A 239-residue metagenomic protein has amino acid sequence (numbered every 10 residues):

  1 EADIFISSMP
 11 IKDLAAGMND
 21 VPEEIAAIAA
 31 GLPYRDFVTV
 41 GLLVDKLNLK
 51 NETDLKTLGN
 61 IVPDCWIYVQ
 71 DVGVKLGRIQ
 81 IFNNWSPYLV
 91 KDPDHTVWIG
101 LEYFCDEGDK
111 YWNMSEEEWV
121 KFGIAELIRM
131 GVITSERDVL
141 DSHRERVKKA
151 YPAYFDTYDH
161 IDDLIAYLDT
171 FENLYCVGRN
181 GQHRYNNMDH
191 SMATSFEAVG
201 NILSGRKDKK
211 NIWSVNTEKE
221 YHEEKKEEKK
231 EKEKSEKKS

Functional and structural regions predicted by a protein language model:
E1-V132, Y167, K210-E220, E224 (+1 more regions): Mid-domain catalytic core of redox enzymes that form a hydrophobic substrate pocket/lid adjacent to a catalytic redox
Y68-V69, I81, R144-R146, C176: Structural signal for conserved beta-strand scaffold positions within catalytic alpha/beta enzyme cores
D106, K149-A150, G181-H183: Short Gly/Pro-enriched loop/turn and capping motifs at secondary-structure junctions
W112, A150-A153: Short, glycine/charged-rich beta-strand-loop motifs at protein surfaces that mediate ligand recognition and catalysis
M130, E136, F171: Acidic-histidine catalytic/liganding microenvironments
D138-D141: Short beta-strand elements
R144, Y154-S239: C-terminal lid/capping helical subdomain adjacent to the catalytic/cofactor pocket in oxidative enzymes
